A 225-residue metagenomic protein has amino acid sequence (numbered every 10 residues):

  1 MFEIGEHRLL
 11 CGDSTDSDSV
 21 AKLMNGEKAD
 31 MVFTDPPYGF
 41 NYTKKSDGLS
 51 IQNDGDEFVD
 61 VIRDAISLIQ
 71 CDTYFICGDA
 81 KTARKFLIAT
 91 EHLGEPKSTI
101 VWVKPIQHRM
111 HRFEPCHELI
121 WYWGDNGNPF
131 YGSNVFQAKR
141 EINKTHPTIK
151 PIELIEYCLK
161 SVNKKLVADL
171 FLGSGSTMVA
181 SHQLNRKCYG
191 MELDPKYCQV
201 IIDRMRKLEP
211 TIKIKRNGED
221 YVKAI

Functional and structural regions predicted by a protein language model:
M1-G190, D194-C198: Core catalytic lobe of class I
H111-R112, D203, K223-A224: Charge-rich, low-complexity amphipathic helices in intrinsically disordered tails/linkers adjacent to domains
M191, A224-I225: Short intrinsically disordered terminal tails
K196-K207: Short alpha-helix adjacent to the SAM-binding motif of class I
K207-A224: Conserved phosphoryl-transfer catalytic core
